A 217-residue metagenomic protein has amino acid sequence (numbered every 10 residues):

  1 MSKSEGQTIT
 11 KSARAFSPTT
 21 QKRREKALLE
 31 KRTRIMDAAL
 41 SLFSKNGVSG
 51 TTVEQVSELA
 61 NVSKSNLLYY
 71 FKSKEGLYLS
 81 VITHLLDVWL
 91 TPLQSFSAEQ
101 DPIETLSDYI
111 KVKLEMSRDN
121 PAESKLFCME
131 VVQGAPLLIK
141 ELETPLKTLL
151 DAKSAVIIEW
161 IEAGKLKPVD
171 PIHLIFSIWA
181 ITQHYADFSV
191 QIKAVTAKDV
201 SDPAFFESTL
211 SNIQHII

Functional and structural regions predicted by a protein language model:
M1-T19, V112-E115, D119, K147 (+2 more regions): C-terminal peripheral helix-coil segments that are non-catalytic and often amphipathic
L28, R32-L40: Short, leucine-enriched amphipathic alpha-helices that occur as contiguous helical runs
K31, K74, V81, L85 (+6 more regions): Hydrophobic/aromatic residues within well-ordered alpha-helical segments
R34, L42-G76, S80: Helix-turn-helix
V81-D108, K153-E159: Amphipathic alpha-helical linker/stalk segments
Q94-E123, A163, P171-I178: Hydrophobic alpha-helical connector segments
R118-K140, F188-T196: Amphipathic alpha-helical segments used for helix-helix packing
